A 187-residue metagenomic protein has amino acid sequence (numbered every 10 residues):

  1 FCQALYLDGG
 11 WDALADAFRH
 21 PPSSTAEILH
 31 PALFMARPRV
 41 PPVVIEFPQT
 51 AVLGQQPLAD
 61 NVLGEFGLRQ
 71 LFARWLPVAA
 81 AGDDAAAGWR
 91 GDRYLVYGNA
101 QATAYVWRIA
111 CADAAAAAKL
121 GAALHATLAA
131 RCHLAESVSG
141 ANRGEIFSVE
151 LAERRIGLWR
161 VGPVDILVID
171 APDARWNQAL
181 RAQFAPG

Functional and structural regions predicted by a protein language model:
F1-A102: Pan-zinc metallopeptidase signature
Q3, A15, L29, R69 (+5 more regions): Generic detector of well-ordered alpha-helical segments enriched in charged/polar residues, highlighting helical
L5-G10, P22, I109, L124 (+1 more regions): Sec/Tat-exported extracytoplasmic proteins
V62-F66, A118, A174: Low-complexity, intrinsically disordered regions enriched in charged/polar residues
L76-V78, R90-D92, V138-G140, S148-L151: Short amphipathic alpha-helical surface micro-motifs
Y97-A116, A122-H125, A129, G140-G187: A short, solvent-exposed beta-edge/loop patch
A135: Segments that shape or occlude catalytic/ligand-binding pockets
